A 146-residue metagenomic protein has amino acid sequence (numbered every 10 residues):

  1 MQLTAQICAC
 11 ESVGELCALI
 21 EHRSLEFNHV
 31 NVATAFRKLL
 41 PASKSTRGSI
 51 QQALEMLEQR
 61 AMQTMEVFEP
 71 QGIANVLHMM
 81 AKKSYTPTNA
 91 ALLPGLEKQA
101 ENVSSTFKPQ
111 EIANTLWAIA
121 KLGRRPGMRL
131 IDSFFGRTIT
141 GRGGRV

Functional and structural regions predicted by a protein language model:
M1-V146: Eukaryotic RNA-binding helical-repeat scaffolds
